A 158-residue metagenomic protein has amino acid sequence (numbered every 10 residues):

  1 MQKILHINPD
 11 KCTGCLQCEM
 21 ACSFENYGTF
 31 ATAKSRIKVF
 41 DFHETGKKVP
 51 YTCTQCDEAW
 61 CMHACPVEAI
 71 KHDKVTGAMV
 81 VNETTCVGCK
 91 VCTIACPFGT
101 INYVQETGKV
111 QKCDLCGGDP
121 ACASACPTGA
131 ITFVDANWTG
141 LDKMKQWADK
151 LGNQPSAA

Functional and structural regions predicted by a protein language model:
M1-I7: N-terminal beta-strand motif that seeds the catalytic metal site of vicinal oxygen chelate
Q2, A31-V67, E83-A158: Flanking helices and flexible, charged tails adjoining ferredoxin-like Fe-S electron-transfer domains in multi-subunit
D10-F30, S35-F42: A positional/architectural concept
